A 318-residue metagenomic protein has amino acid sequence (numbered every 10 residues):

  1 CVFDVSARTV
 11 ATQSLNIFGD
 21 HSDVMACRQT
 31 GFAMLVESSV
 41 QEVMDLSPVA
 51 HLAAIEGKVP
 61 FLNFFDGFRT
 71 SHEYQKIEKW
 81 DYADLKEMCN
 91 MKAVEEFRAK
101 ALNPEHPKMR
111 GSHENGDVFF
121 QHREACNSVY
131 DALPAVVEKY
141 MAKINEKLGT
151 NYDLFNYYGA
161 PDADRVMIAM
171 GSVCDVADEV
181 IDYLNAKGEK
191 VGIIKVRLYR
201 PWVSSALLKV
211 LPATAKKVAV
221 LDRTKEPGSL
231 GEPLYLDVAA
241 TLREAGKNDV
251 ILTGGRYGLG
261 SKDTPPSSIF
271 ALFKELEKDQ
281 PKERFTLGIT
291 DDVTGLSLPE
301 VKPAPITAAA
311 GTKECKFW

Functional and structural regions predicted by a protein language model:
T12-F18, D45-V49, H72-K79, D178-V180 (+3 more regions): Short acidic, glycine/serine/threonine-rich loops at helix termini
L15-G67, M91, E244-G260: Conserved thiamine diphosphate
F61-N156: Conformationally flexible catalytic loops at phosphate/diphosphate-handling active centers
D66-P104, K209-G246, T253: Terminal amphipathic helices with adjacent charged low-complexity linkers/tails
A142-R165, D178, L298-E314: Glycine-/acidic-rich phosphate or pyrophosphate-binding loops and their flanking alpha/beta elements
P161-E189, W202-K209: Redox- and metal-dependent alpha/beta enzyme cores, enriched for Fe-S-associated oxidoreductases and cofactor-handling
K217-A308: Peripheral docking tails and interdomain loops at the edges of cofactor- or intermediate-handling domains
